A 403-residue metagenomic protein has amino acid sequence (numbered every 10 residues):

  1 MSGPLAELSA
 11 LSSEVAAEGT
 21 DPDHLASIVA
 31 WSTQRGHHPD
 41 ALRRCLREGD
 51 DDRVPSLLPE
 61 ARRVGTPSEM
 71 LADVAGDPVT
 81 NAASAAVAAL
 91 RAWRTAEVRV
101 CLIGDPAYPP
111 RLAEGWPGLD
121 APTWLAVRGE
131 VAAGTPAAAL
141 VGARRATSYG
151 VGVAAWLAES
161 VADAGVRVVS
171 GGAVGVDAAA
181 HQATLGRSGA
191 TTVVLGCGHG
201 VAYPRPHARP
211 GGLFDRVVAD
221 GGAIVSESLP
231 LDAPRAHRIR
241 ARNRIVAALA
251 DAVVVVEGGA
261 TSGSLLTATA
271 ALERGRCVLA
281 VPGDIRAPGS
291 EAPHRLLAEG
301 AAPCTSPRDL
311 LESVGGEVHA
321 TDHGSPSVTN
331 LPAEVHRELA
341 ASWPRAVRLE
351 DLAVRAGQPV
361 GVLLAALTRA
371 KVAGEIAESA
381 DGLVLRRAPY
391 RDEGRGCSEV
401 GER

Functional and structural regions predicted by a protein language model:
M1-D120: N-terminal positively charged helical leader segments and presequences
M1-H24, R35-G36, L102-R403: Glycine-biased, small-residue-rich flexible motifs in mid-sequence functional cores and linkers
